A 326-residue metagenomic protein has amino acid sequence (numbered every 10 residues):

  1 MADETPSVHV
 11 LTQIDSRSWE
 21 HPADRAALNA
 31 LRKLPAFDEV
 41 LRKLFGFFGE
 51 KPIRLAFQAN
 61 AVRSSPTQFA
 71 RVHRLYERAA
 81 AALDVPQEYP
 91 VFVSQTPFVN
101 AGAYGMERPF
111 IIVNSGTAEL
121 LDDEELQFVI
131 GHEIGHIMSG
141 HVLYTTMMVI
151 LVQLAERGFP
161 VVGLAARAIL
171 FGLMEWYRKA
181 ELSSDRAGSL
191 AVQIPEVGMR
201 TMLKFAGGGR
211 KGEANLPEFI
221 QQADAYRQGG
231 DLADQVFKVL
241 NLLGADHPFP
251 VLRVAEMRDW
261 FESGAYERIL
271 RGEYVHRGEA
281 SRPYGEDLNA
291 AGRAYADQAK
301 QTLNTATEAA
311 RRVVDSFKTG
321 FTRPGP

Functional and structural regions predicted by a protein language model:
M1-E107, E267-P326: Hydrophobic or amphipathic, alpha-helical segments that drive membrane association/targeting
L34-P52, M147-L173, G230-G244: Alpha-helical membrane-targeting segments
N60, T67-H73, A79, L83-V85 (+1 more regions): Short helix/loop segments within enzyme catalytic domains that coordinate or immediately flank catalytic cofactors
S65-T67, R71, I112-F128, G172-K179: Short pre-active-site segment immediately N-terminal to the catalytic Zn-binding motif
Y76, V113, H132, S184 (+1 more regions): Divalent metal-coordination and catalytic microenvironments
L121, I130-S139, S183, A187: Active-site His/Glu-centered metal-binding helix of metallohydrolases
I134-Q153: Catalytic Zn2+-binding segment of zinc metalloproteases
K204-A245, E256-D287: Extracytoplasmic and endomembrane cell-envelope/extracellular-matrix remodeling and assembly machinery
